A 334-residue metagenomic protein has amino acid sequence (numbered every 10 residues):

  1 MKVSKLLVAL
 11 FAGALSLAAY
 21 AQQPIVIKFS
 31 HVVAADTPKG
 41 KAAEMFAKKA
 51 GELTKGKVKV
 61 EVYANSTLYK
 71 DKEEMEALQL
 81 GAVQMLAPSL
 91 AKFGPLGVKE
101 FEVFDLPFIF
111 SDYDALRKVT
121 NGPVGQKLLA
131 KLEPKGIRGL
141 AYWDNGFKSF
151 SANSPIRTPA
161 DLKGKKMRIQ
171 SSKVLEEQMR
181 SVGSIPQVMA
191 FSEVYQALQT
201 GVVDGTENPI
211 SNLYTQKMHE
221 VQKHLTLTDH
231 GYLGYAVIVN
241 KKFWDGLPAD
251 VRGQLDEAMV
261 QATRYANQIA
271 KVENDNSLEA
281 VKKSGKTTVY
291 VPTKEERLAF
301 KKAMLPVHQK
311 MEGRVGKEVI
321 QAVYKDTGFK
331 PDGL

Functional and structural regions predicted by a protein language model:
M1-L10: Bacterial N-terminal signal peptides that target proteins for export
L10-S16: Classical Sec-dependent N-terminal signal peptides that target proteins to the secretory pathway
L17-A21: Sec/Tat signal peptide C-region and signal peptidase I cleavage site
Q22-A115, P123-L334: N-terminal secretory/targeting leader peptides
